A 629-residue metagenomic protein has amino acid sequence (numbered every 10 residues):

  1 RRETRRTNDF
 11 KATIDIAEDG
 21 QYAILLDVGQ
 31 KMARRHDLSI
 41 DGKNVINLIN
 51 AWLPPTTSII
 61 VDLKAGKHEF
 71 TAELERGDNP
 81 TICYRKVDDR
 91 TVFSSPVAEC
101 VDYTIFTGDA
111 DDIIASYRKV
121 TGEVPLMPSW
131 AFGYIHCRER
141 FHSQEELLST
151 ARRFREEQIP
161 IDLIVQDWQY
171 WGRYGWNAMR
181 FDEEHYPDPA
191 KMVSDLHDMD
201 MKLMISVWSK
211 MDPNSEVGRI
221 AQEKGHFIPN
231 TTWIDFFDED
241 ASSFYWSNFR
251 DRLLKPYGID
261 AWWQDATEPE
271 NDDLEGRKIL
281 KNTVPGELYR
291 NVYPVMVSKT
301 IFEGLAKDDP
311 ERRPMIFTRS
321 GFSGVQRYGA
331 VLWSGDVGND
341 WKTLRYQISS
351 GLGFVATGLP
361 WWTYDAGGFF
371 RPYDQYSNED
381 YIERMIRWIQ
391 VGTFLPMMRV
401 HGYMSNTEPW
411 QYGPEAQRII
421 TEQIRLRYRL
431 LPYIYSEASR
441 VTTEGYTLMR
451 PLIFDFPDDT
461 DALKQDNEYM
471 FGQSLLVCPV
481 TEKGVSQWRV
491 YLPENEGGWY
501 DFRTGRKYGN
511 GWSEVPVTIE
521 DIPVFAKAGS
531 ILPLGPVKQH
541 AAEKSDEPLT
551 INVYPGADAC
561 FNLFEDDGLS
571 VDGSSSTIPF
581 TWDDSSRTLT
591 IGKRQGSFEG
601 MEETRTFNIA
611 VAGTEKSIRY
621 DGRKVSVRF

Functional and structural regions predicted by a protein language model:
R1-Q21, L26-Q30, R35, D41-E69 (+1 more regions): Catalytic-domain carbohydrate-binding cleft regions of carbohydrate-active enzymes
N8, H68, M179, F454 (+4 more regions): Short non-domain terminal segments
L38-S39, I618: Short aromatic-centered micro-motifs
F70-R76, G592-Q595, V627-F629: Short, hydrophobic/aromatic-enriched beta-strand segments in well-ordered soluble domains
L475-L476, W488, R587-L589, V625: Hydrophobic residues embedded in beta-strands of well-ordered beta-sheets
K507-I519, K616-F629: Short, surface-exposed beta-strand/turn "edge" patches of beta-sheet domains
A526-K624: Accessory, solvent-exposed terminal regions and/or long lumenal/extracellular loops of proteins
